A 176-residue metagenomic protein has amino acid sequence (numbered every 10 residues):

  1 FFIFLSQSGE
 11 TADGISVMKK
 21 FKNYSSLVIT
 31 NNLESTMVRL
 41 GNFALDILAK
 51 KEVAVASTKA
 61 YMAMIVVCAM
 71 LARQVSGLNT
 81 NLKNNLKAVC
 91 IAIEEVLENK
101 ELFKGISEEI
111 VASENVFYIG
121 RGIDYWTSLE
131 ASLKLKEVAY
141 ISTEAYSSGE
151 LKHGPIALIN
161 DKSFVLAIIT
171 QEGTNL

Functional and structural regions predicted by a protein language model:
F1-F2, E10, Y24-L27, A112-D161: Anionic-ligand anchoring segments at beta-strand to alpha-helix junctions in alpha/beta enzyme folds, i.e., glycine
F1-V89, R121, I168-L176: Glycine-rich phosphate-binding loops that contact phosphosugars or nucleotide phosphates
G14, L102-F103, L151-K152, L176: Amphipathic coiled-coil/heptad-repeat helices and related helical stalk/stem segments that mediate oligomerization
K20-K22, T36-R39, E108-V111, A157-N160: Solvent-exposed alpha-helices and their adjacent loops that cap or buttress functional pockets in soluble metabolic
L33, K104-S107, H153-I156: Generic recognition of flexible, low-complexity loop/linker segments
D46-K51, V111-A112, I159-S163: Short acidic (Asp/Glu) and glycine-rich catalytic loops that position anionic groups and cofactors
N85-G120: Cofactor-pocket helix-loop regions in the catalytic cores of large enzyme subunits
